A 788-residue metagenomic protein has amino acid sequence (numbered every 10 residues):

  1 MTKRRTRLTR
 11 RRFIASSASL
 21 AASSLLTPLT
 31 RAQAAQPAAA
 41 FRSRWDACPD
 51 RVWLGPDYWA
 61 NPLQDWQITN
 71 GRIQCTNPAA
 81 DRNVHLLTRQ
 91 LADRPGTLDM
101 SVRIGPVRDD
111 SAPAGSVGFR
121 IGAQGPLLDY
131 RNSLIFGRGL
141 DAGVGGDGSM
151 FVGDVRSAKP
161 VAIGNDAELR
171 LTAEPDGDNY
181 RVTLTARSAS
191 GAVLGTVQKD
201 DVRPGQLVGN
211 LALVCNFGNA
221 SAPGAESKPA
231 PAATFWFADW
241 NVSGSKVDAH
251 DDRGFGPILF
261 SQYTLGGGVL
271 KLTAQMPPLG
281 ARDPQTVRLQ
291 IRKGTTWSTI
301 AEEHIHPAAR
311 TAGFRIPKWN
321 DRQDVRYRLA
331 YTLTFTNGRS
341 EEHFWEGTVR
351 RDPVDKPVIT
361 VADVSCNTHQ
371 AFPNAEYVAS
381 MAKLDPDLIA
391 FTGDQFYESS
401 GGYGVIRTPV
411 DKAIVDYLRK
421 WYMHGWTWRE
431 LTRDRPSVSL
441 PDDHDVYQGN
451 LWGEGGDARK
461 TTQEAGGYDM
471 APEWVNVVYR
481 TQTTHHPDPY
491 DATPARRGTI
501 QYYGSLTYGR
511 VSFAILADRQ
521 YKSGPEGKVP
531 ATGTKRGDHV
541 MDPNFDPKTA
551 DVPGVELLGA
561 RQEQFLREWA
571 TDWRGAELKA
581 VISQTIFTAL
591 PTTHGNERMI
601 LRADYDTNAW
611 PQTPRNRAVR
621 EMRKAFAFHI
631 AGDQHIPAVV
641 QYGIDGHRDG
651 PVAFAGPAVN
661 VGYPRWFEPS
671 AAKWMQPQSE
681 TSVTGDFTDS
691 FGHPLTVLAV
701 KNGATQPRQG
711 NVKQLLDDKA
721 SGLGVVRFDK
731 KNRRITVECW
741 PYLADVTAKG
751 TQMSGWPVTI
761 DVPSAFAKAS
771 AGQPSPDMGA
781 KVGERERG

Functional and structural regions predicted by a protein language model:
T2-A21: N-terminal secretory signal peptides and thylakoid transit peptides that target proteins across membranes
Q36-P62: Extracellular carbohydrate-recognition regions
G71, W236, N241-S243, G267 (+6 more regions): Long, structured stretches of catalytic cores involved in phosphate-ester chemistry, encompassing
N77-D154: Secretory/extracellular carbohydrate-interaction modules and structurally similar beta-sandwich "look-alikes"
M100-V102, A162-K199: Carbohydrate-binding surfaces in secreted/extracellular proteins
R103, K271-P278: Short edge beta-strand/loop segments characteristic of extracellular beta-sandwich folds
G148-R170: Short, aromatic/His-centered strand-loop micro-motif at the edge of beta-sheets
L194-P231: Flexible glycan-contacting loops in extracellular carbohydrate-active proteins
